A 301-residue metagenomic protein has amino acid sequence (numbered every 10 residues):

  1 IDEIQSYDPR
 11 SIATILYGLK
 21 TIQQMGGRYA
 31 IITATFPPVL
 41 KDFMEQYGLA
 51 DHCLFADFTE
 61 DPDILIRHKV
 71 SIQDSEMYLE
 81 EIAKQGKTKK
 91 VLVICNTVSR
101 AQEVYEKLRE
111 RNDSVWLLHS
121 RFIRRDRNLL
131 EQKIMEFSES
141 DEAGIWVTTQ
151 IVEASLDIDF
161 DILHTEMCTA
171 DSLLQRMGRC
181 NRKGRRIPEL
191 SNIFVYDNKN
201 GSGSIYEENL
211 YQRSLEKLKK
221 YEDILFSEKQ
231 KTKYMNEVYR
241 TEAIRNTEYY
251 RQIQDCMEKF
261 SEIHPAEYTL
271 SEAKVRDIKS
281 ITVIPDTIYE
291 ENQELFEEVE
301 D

Functional and structural regions predicted by a protein language model:
D2-I4, M167: Walker B catalytic acidic pair
I4-T59: Post-DEXD/H (motif II) to motif III coupling segment of the RecA-like Helicase ATP-binding lobe
M25-A30, K90, E142-I145: Loop/turn-to-beta-strand initiation segments
Y29-I32, K90-N96, L118: Conserved RecA-like ASCE P-loop NTPase motor core of nucleic-acid helicases/translocases
I32-F36, T97, T148-I151: Ser/Thr-glycine-rich phosphate-binding loops at phosphate-binding pockets of nucleotides, nucleotide cofactors
P38-G86: Interdomain hinge/linker at the junction between the two RecA-like core domains of SF2 helicases
K41, E80-T88, E103-E136, H164-D301: C-terminal helicase lobe and adjacent C-terminal extensions/tails of nucleic-acid helicase motors
S138-E153: Conserved two-lobed SF2 helicase motor
